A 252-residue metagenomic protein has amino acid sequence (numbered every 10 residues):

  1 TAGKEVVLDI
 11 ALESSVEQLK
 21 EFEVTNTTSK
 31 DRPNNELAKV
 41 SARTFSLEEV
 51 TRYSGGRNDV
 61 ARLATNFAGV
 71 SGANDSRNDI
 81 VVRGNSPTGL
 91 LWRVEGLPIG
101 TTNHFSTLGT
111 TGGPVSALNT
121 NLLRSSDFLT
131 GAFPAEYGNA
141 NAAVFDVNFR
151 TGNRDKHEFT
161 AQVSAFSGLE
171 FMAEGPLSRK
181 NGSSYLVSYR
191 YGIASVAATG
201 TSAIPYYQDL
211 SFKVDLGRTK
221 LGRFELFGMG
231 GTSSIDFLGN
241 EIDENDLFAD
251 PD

Functional and structural regions predicted by a protein language model:
A2-Y53, R57-A61, P87, E95: Short, acidic, small-residue-rich periplasmic hinge/interaction motif at the N-terminus of Gram-negative outer-membrane
V6-A11, V60, N78-I80, G109-S116 (+4 more regions): N-terminal periplasmic accessory domains that precede and gate Gram-negative outer-membrane beta-barrel machines
S29, P87, I99, R150 (+3 more regions): Structural signature of outer-membrane beta-barrel domains
R52-G56, A61-T101, S125: Extracytoplasmic beta-strand/coil segments of soluble accessory domains associated with Gram-negative outer-membrane
P98-F128: Short acidic/polar hinge/loop motifs at secondary-structure boundaries that mediate gating or recognition
F149, D155-F166, Y185-A198: Transmembrane beta-strand segments that form the barrel wall of outer-membrane beta-barrel proteins
A165-Y191, T201-L238: Transmembrane beta-barrel wall of Gram-negative outer-membrane proteins
S202-Y206, N240-P251: Flexible, surface-exposed loop regions and adjacent strand-edge segments of Gram-negative outer-membrane beta-barrel
